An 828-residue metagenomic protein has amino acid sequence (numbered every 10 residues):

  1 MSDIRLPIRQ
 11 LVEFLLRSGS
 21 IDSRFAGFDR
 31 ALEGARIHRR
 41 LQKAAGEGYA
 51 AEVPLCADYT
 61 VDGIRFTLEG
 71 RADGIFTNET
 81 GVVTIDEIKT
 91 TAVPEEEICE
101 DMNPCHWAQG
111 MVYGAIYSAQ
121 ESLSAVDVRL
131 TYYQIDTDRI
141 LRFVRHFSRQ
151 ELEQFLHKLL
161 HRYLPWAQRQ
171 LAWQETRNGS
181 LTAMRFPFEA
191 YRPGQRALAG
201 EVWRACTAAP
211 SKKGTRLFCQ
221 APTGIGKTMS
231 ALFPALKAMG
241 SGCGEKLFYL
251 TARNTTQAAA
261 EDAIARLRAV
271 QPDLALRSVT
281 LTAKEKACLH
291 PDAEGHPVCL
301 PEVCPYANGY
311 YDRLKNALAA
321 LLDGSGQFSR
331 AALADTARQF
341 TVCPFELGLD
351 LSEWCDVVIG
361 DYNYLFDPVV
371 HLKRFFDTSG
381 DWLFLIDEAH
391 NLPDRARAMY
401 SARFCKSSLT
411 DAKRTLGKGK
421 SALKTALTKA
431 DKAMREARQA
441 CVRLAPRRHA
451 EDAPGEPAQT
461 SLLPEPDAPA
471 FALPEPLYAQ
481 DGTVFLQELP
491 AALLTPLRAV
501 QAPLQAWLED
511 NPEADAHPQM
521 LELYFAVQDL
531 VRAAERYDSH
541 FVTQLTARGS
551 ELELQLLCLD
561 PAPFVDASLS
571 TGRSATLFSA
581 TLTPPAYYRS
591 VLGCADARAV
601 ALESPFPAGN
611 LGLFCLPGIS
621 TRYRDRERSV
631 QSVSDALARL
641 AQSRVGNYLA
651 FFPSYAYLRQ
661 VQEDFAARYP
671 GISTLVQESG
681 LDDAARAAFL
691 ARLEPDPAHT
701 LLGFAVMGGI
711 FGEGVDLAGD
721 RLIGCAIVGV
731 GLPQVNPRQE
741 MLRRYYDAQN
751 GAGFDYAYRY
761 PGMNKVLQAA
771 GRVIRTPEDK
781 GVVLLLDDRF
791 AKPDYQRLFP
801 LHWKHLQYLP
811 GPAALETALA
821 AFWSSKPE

Functional and structural regions predicted by a protein language model:
M1-N78, V82, A108: Metal-dependent nuclease catalytic cores that hydrolyze phosphodiester bonds in DNA/RNA, characterized by
Y59-E153: Mg2+/Mn2+-dependent nuclease catalytic core
W173-Q220: Conserved pre-motif I regulatory segment
N178-G179, R185, C243-V358, F366 (+9 more regions): A substrate-engagement module of RecA-like helicase motors
A231, K237, A258, R338-V357 (+3 more regions): Signature of the SF2 helicase/ATPase Hel1-core->accessory helical subdomain module
L333-V358, P368-F375, V500-S620, E627-V630 (+3 more regions): A contiguous, basic/glycine-rich beta-loop/short-helix subdomain that forms a polymer-engagement track
P617-R628, S679-F790: Conserved RecA-like P-loop NTPase helicase motor core
P653-E678: Conserved helicase motor "Helicase C" RecA-like lobe of SF1/SF2 P-loop NTPases
